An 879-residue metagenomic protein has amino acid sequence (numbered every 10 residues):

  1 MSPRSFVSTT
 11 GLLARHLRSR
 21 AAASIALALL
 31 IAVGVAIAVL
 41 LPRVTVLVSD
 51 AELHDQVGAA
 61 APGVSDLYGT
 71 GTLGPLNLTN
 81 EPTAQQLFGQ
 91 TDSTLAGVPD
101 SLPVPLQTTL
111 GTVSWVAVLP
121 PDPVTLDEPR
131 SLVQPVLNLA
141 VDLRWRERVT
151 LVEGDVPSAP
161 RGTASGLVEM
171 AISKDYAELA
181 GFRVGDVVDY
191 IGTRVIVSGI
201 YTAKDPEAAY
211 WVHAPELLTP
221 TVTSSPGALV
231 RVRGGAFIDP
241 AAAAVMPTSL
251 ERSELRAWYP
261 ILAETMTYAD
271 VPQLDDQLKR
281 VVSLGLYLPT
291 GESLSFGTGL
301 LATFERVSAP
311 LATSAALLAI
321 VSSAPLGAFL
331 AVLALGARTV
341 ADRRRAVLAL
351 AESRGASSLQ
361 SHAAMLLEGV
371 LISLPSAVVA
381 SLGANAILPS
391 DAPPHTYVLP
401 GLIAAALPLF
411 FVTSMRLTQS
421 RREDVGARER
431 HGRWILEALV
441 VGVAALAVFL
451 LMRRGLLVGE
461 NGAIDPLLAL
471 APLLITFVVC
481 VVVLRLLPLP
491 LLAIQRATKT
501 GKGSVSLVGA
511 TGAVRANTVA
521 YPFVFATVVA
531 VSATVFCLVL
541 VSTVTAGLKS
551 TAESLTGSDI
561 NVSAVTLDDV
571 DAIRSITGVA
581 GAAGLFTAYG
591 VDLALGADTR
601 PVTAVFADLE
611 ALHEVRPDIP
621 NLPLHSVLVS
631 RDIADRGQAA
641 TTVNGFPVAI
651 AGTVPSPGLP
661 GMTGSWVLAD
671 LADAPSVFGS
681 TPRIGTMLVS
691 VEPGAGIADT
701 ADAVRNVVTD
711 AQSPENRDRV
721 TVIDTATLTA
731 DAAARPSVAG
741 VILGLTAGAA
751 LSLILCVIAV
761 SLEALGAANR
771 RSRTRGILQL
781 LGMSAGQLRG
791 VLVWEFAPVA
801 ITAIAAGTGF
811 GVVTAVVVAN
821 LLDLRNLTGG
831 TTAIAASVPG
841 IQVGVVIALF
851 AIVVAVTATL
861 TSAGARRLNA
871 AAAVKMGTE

Functional and structural regions predicted by a protein language model:
M1-A38, G426-G442, L484-A533, S772 (+4 more regions): N-terminal Sec/SRP start-transfer signal
M1-F329, P393, L456-A469, V482 (+3 more regions): Membrane transport/envelope proteins' first extracytoplasmic loop
R15, S19-A22, L359-S376, A380 (+8 more regions): Alpha-helical transmembrane segments of multi-pass membrane proteins
H16, R20, A331-L371, I758-A800: Interfacial "coupling" helices/loops that link adjacent transmembrane helices in transporter permeases
G369, V378-V398, L450-L467, T808-A848 (+1 more regions): Short helix-loop junctions at transmembrane helix boundaries
L399-L417, V479, I841-S862: Hydrophobic alpha-helical transmembrane segments of polytopic membrane proteins
L456-L624: Juxtamembrane segments of multi-pass membrane proteins
G685-T686, D718-N820, L824-I834, Q842-V845 (+2 more regions): C-terminal transmembrane helical bundles of large multi-pass transporters and their helix-start/helix-kink determinants
